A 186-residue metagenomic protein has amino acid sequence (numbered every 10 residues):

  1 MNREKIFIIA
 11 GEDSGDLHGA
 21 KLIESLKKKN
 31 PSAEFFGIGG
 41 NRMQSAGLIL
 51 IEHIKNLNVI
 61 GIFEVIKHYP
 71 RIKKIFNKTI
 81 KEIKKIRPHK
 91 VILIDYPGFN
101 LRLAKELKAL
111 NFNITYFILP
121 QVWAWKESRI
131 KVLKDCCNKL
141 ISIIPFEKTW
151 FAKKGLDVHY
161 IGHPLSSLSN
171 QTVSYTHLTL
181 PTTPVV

Functional and structural regions predicted by a protein language model:
E4-S174, L178: Active-site and donor-binding regions of nucleotide-sugar-utilizing enzymes
H177-V186: Single conserved hydrophobic/aromatic residue that forms the stacking wall/gate of nucleotide- or nucleobase-binding
